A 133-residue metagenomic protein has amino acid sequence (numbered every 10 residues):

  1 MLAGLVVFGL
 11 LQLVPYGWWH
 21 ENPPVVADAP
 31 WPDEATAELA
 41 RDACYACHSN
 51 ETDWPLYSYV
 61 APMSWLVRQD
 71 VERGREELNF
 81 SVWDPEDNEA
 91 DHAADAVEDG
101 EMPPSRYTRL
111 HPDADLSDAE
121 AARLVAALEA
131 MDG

Functional and structural regions predicted by a protein language model:
M1-P15: Hydrophobic membrane-insertion alpha-helices, especially the h-region of bacterial N-terminal signal peptides
Q12-P24, D53-W54: C-terminal region of N-terminal signal peptides and the immediate post-cleavage residues of exported proteins
W19-A40: Electrostatic cytochrome c docking/interface patches
P32-T36, A43, M63, V67 (+4 more regions): Stable alpha-helical elements in mature extracytoplasmic
A40-E51, M102, L124: The canonical Cys-X-X-Cys-His
W54-Q69: Acidic helix-start/capping segments at beta-turn-to-alpha-helix junctions
W65-H111: Extracytoplasmic electron-transfer domains, predominantly the class I c-type cytochrome c fold
G100-E101, T108-G133: C-terminal capping alpha-helices of c-type cytochrome domains
